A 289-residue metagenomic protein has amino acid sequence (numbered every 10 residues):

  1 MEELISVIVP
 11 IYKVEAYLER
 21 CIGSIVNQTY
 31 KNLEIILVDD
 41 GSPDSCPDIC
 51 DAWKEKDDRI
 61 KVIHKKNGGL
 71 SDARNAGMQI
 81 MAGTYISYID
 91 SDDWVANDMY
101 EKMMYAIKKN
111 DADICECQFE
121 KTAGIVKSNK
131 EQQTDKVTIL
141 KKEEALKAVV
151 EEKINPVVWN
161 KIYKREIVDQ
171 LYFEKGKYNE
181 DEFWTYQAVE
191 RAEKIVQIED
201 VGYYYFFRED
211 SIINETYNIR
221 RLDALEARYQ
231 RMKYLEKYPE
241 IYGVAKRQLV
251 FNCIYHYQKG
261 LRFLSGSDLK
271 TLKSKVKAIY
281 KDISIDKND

Functional and structural regions predicted by a protein language model:
M1-V26: N-proximal low-complexity "stem/linker" segments adjacent to membrane-targeting elements
S6-V9, I36-L37, H64, E190: Short hydrophobic beta-strand elements that form part of the catalytic alpha/beta core underpinning NDP-sugar/donor
E19, L33, D44-A52, H64 (+3 more regions): Acidic helix N-cap motif at the loop->helix transition within catalytic regions of sugar-transfer enzymes
S24, D39-D48: A conserved acidic beta->alpha catalytic loop
K65-M81: Glycine-rich, basic loop-to-helix element that forms the pyrophosphate-binding segment of sugar-nucleotide handling
L70, S91-V196, F206-I219: Donor-binding/catalytic cores of nucleotide-activated saccharide and glycerol-phosphate transferases/polymerases
I86: Short aromatic/hydrophobic "clamp" motif used to bind/position activated sugar donors
F263-D289: Membrane-interface aromatic/basic loop that binds lipid-linked glycans or pyrophosphate carriers, typified by
